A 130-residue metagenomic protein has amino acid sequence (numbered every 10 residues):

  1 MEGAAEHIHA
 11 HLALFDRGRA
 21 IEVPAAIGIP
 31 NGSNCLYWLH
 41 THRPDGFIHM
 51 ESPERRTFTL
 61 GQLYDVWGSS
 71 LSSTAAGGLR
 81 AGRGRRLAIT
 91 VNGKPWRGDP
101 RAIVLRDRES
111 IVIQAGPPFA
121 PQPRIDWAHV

Functional and structural regions predicted by a protein language model:
M1-V130: Ubiquitin-like/PB1-type beta-grasp interaction modules and other compact soluble beta-rich domains
